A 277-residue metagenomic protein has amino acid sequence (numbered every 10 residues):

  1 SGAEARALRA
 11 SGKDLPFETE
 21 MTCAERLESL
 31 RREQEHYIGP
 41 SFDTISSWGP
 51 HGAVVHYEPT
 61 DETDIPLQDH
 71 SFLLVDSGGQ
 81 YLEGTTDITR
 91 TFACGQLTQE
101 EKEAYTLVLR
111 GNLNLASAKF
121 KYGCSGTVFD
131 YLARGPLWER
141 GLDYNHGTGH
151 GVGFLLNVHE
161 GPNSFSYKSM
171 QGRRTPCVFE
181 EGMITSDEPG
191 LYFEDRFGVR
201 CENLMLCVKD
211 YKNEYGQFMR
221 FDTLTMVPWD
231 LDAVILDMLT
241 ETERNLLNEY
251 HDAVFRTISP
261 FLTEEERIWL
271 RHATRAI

Functional and structural regions predicted by a protein language model:
S1-I277: Active-site neighborhoods and metal-handling regions in enzymes and metal-associated proteins
